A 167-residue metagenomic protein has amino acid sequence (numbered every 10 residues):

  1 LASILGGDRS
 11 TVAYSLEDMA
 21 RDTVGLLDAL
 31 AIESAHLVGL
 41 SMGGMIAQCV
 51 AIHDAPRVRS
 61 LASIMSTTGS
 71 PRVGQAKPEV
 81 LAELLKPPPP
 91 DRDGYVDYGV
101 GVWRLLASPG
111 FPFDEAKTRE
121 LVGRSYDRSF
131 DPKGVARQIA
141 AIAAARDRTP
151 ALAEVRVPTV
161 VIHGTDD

Functional and structural regions predicted by a protein language model:
L1-V38: Active-site loop/oxyanion-hole signature of alpha/beta-hydrolase fold enzymes
H36, R59-A62, A153: Residue in the alpha/beta-hydrolase core beta-strand immediately N-terminal to the catalytic nucleophile
G39-G43, A47: Gly/Ala-rich beta-loop-alpha elbow adjacent to hydrolase catalytic centers
I52, R59-P90, G134: Flexible "cap/lid" loop of the alpha/beta hydrolase fold
L85-P88, G134-A151, V157: Active-site nucleophile elbow and catalytic-triad environment of alpha/beta-hydrolase enzymes
D93-R137: Conserved alpha/beta-hydrolase catalytic His-Asp/Glu region
V155, V161-H163: Short beta-strand/loop motif that positions the catalytic acidic residue of the alpha/beta-hydrolase fold
T165-D167: Acidic beta-to-alpha connecting loop that harbors the catalytic carboxylate
